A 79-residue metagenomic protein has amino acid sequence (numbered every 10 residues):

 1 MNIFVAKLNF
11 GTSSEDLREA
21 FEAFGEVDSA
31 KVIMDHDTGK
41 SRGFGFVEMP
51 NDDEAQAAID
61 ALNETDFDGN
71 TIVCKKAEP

Functional and structural regions predicted by a protein language model:
M1-K76: Canonical RRM/RBD RNA-binding surface and closely related RRM-like beta-sheet modules in eukaryotic RNA-binding proteins
P79: Arg/Lys-rich, often Gly-containing low-complexity segments of ribosomal proteins
